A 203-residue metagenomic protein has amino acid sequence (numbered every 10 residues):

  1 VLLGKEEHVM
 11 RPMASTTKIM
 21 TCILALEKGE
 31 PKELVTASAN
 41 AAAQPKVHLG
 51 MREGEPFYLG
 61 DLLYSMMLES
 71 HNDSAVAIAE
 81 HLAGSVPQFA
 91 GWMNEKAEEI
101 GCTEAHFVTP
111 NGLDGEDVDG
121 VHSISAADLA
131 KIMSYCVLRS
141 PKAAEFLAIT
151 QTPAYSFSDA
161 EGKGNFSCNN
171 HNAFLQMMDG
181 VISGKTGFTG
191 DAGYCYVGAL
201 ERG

Functional and structural regions predicted by a protein language model:
V1-A127, C136-S140: Active-site-adjacent loops and short helices of periplasmic peptidoglycan-processing enzymes
L59, S85-G203: Penicillin-recognizing serine hydrolase domain
